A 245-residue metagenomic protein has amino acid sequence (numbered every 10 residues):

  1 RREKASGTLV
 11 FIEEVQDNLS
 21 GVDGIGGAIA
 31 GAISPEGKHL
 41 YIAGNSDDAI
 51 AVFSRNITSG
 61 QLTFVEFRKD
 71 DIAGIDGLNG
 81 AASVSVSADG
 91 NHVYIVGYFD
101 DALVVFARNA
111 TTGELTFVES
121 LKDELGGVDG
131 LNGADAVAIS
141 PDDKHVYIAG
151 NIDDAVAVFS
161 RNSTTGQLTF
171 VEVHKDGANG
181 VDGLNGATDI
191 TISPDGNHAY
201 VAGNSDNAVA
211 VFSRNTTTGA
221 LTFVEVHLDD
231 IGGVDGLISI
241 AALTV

Functional and structural regions predicted by a protein language model:
R1-V245: Feature marking well-ordered beta-strand scaffolds used for ligand recognition
